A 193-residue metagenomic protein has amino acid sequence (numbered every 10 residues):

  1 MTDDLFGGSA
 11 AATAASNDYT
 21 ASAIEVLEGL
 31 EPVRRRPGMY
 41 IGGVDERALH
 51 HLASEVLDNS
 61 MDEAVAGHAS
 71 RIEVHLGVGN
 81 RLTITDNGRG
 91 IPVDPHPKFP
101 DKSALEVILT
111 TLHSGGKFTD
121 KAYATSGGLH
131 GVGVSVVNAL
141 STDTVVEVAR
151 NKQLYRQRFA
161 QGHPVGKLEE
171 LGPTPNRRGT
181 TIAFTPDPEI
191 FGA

Functional and structural regions predicted by a protein language model:
M1-S54, V107-L109: Bergerat-fold GHKL ATPase/HATPase_c domain
T2-A23, N80-A104, G115-A193: GHKL-type ATPase core
P32-R35, M39, D62, A66 (+2 more regions): Conserved helix-loop functional segments at active or binding sites
D45-L49, L76, L129: Secondary-structure capping and boundary motifs in well-ordered enzyme cores
E46-S70, G133-L140: Conserved ATP-binding N-box helix of the HATPase_c
L49-D58, D101-F118: A short, contiguous, amphipathic alpha-helix enriched in charged residues
S60, V65, G77-G79, I84-N87: Long, structured ligand/cofactor-binding scaffold of large enzymes
S70-L76: A conserved short beta-strand within the histidine kinase catalytic ATPase domain
